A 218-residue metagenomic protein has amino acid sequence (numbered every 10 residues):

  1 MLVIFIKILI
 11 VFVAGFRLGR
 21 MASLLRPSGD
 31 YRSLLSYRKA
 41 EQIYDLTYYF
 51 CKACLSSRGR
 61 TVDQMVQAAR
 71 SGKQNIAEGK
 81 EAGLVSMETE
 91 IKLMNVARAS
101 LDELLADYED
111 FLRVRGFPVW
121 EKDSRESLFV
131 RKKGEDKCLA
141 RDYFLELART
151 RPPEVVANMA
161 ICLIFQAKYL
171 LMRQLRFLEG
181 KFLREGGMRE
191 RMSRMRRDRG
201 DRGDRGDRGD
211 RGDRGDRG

Functional and structural regions predicted by a protein language model:
L2-G218: Amphipathic alpha-helical assembly/interaction segments
